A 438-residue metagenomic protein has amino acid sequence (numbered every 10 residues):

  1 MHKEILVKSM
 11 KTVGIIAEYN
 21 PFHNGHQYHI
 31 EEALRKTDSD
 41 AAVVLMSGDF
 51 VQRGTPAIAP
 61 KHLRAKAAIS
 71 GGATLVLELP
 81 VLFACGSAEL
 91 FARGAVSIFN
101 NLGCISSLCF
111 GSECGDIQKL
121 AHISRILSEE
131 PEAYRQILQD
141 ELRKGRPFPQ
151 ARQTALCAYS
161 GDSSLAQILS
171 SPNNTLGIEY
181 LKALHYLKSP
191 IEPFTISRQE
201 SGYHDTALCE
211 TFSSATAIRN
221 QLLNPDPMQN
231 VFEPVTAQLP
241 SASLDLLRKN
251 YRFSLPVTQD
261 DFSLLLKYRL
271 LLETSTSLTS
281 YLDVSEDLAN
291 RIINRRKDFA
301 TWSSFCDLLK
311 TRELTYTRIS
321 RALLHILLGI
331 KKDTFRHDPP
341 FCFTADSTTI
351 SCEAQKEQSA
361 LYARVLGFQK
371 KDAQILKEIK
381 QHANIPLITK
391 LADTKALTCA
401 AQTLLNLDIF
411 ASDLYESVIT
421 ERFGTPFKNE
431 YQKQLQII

Functional and structural regions predicted by a protein language model:
V7-R64: N-terminal catalytic cores of NTP/NDP-binding nucleotidyl/phosphoryl-transfer enzymes
L34-R35, I69, V96, N100-N101: Non-catalytic positions within long, well-ordered alpha-helices that form the structural scaffold/packing of enzyme
T37-S39, A73, C104-I105: Short, high-confidence coil segments that cap the C-terminus of an alpha-helix and link into the following beta-strand
K66-P80: A glycine-rich helix N-cap at a beta->alpha junction
L79-I438: Active-site cores that bind ATP or allylic diphosphates and position pyrophosphate for catalysis
